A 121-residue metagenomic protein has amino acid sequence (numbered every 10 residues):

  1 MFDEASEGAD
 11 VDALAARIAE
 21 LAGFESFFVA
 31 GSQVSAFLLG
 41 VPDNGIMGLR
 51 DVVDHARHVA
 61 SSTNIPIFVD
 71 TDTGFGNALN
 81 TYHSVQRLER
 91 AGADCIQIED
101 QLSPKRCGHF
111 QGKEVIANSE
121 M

Functional and structural regions predicted by a protein language model:
M1-A9, A13, R17-A22: N-terminal amphipathic alpha-helix/helix-capping segment at the start of soluble metabolic enzymes
A5-D10, G74-N80, E114-M121: Active-site glycine- and acidic-residue-rich loops that bind and position anionic ligands or nucleotide-like cofactors
S6-D12, F27-V29, I67-T71, I96-I98: Hydrophobic faces of well-ordered beta-strands that scaffold small-molecule active sites in alpha/beta enzyme cores
V11-A13, S32-Q33, D72-G76, Q101-S103: Active-site beta-loop-alpha junctions enriched in small/polar residues
A15-L21, V69, F75-R87: Catalytic cores of alpha/beta
R17-A36: N-terminal glycine-rich anion-binding loops that anchor highly charged ligand groups
A30, V34, A91-A93, I98-G112: Active-site-proximal loop/short-helix segments that contain or immediately flank catalytic acid/base residue(s)
G40-V69, A91, H109-M121: Alpha-helix-loop-beta-strand connector modules within alpha/beta enzyme cores
